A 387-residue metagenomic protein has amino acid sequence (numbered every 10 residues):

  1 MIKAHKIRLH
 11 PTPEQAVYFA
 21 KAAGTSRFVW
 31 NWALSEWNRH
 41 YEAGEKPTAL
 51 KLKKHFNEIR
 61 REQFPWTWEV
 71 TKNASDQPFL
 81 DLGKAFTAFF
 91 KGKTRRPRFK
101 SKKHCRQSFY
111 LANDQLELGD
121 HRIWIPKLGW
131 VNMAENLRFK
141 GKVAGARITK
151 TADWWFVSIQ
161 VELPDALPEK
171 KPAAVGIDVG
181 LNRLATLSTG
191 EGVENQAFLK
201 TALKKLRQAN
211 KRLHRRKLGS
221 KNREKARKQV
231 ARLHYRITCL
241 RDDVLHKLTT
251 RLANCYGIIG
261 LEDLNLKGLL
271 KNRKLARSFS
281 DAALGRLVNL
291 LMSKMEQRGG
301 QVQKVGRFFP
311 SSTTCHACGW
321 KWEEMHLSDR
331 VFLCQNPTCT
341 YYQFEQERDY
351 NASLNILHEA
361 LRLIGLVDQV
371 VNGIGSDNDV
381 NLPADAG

Functional and structural regions predicted by a protein language model:
M1-S75: Gly/serine-rich nucleotide phosphate-binding loop at the start of the catalytic core of nucleotide/ADP-ribose-handling
I2, R277-G387: Positively charged, low-complexity nucleic-acid-binding target-recognition regions
T12, S188, E262-L264, V305 (+2 more regions): Generic beta-strand/beta-sheet core signal
A33, P78-F89, R348-A360: Stable alpha-helical structural segments in soluble proteins, enriched in small hydrophobic residues
H40-F64, V143-G145, T151-V288, L366-G387: Substrate-contacting helices/loops that form the catalytic groove of nucleic-acid and nucleotide-polymer processing
K51-T149, D281: Acidic carboxylate diad motif detector
L116, D120-P126, R183-L187, R330-Q335: Short polybasic amphipathic segments
